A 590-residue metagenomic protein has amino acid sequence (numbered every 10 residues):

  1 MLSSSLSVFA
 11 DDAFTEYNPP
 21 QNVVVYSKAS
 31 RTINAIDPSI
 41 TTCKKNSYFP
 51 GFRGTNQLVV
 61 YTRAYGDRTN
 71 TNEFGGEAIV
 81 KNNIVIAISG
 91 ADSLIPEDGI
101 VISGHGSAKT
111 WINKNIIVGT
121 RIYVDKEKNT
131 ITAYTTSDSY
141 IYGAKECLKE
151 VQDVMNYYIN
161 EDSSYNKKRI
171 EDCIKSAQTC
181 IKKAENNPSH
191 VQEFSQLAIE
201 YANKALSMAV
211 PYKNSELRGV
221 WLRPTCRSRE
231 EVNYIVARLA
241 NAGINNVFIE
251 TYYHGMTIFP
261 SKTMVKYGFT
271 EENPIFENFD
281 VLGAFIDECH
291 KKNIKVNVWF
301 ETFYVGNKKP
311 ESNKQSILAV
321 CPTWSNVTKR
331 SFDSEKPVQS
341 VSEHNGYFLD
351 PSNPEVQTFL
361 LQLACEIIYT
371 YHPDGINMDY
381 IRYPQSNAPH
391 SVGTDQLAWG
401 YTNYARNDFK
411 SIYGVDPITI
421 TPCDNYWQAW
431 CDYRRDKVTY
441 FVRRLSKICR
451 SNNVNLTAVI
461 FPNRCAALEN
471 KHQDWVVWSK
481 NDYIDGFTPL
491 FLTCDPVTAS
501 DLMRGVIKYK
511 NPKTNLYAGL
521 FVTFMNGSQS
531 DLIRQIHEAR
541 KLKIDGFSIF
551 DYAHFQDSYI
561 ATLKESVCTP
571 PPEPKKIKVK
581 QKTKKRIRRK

Functional and structural regions predicted by a protein language model:
A10-Y234, R238: Mature N-terminal, pre-catalytic/accessory segment of carbohydrate-active enzymes
G119, Y483-A499, T514-I577: Substrate-binding cleft of secreted/luminal carbohydrate-active enzymes
S215-V220, R227, V298-T370: Active-site-adjacent "subsite" loops/lids of carbohydrate-active enzymes
R218-R227, M264-N278, S342-L361, Y426-K437 (+2 more regions): The substrate-binding groove and active-site-proximal loops of carbohydrate-active enzymes, especially glycoside
V232-T257, T370-Y371, Y483-F487: Catalytic domains of carbohydrate-active enzymes, especially glycoside hydrolases
A242-F279: Aromatic-lined carbohydrate-binding/catalytic grooves of carbohydrate-active enzymes
F259-T270, Y304-S342, I381-I420: Aromatic- and acidic-residue-enriched segments that line the glycan-binding/catalytic groove of carbohydrate-active
Q396-G527: Glycoside hydrolase catalytic-domain groove-lining segments
